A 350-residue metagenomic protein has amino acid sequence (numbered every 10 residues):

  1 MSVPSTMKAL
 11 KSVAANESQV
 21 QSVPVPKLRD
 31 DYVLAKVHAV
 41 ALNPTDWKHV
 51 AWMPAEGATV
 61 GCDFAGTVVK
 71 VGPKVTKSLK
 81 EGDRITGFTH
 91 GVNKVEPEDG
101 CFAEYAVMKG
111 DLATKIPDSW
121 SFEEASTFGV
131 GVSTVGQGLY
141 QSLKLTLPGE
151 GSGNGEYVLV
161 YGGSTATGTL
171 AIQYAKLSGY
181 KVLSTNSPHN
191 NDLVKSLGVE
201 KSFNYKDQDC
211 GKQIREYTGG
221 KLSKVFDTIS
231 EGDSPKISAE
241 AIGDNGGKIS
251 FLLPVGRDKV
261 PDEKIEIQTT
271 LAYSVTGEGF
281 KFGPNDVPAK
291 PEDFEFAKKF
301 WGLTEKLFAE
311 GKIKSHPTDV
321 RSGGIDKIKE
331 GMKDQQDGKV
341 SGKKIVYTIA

Functional and structural regions predicted by a protein language model:
S2-R29, K36-V71, T76-A350: Terminal helix/beta-alpha structural elements that buttress the NAD(P)+-binding lobe
